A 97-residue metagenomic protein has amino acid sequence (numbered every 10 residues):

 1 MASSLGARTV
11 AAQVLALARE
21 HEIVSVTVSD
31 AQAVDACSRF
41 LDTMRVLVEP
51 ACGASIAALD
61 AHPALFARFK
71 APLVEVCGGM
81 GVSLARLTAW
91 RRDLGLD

Functional and structural regions predicted by a protein language model:
M1-R8, L41: A short glycine-threonine-serine/GTX helix/turn-capping micro-motif
A2, L15, V34, T88-R91: Generic detector of well-ordered alpha-helical segments enriched in charged/polar residues, highlighting helical
A2, R45, V74-E75: Short glycine- and Lys/Arg-enriched binding-loop motifs that mark or flank ligand-binding interfaces
L5, V48, C52, C77-G78: Short glycine-rich loop/turn motifs that provide flexible caps or phosphate-binding loops at active sites
A7, T43, D93-L96: A structural signal for alpha-helix termini and helix-coil/disorder junctions
A7, V28-D30, C77: Active-site donor-binding loop signature of nucleotide-sugar glycosyltransferases
A11-F69: Active-site-adjacent helical/loop segments in soluble small-molecule enzymes
A54-D97: Phosphate-binding loop/pocket of nucleotide- and phosphate-handling active sites
